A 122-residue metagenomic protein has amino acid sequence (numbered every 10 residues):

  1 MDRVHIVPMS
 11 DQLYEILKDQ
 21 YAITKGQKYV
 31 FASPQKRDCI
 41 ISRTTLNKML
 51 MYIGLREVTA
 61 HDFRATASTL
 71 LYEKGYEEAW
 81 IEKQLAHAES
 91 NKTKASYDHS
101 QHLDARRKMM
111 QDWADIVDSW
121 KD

Functional and structural regions predicted by a protein language model:
M1-D2, Y14, L85-W120: Catalytic-site neighborhood detector that most strongly recognizes the C-terminal catalytic loop/helix of tyrosine
R3-V7: Short beta-strand segments
P8-E57, A88: Active-site/catalytic core of tyrosine-dependent DNA strand-transfer enzymes
D11, E15-K18, A65, T69 (+3 more regions): A broad, structural surface signal
D19-I23, L55-R56, E73, E77-E78 (+3 more regions): Short, well-ordered loop/turn and helix-capping segments at boundaries between secondary-structure elements and domains
I41, T45, M51-Y52, D62-A88: C-terminal catalytic core of tyrosine-transesterase DNA break-rejoin enzymes
A60-H61, H102: Residue-level marker of regulatory loop/turn positions in helix-turn-helix DNA-binding domains and in histidine
